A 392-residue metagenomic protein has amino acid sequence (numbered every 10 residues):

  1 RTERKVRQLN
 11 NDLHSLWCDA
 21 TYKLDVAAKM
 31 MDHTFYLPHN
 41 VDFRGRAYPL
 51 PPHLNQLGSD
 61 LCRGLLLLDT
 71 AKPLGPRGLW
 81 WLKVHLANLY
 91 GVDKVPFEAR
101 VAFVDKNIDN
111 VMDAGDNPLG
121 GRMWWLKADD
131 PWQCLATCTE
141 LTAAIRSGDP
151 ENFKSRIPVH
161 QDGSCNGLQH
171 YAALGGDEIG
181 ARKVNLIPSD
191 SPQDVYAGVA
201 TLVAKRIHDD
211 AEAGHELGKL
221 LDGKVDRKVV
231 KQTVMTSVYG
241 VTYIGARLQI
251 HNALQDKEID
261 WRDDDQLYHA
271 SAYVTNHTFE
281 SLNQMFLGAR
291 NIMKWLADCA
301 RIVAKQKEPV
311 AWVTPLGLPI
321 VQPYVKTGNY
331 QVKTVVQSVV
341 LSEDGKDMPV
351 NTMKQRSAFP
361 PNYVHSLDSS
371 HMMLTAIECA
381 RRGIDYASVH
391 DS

Functional and structural regions predicted by a protein language model:
R1-S392: Conserved catalytic core of nucleotide polymerization and phosphodiester-bond processing enzymes
